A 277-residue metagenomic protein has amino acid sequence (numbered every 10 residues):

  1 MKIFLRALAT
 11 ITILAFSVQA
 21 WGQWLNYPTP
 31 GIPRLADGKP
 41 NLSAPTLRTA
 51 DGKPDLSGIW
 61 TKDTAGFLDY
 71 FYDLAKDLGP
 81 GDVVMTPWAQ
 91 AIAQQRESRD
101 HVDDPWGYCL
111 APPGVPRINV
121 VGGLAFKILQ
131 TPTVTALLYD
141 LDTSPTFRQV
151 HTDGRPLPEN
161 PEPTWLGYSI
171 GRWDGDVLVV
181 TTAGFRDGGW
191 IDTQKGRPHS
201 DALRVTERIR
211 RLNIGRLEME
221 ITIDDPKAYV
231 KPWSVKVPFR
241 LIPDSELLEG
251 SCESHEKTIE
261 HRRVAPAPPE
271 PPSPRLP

Functional and structural regions predicted by a protein language model:
I3-T10: Sec-dependent signal peptide recognition, specifically the positively charged N-region followed immediately by
L5, F16-P277: PEST-like low-complexity, intrinsically disordered acidic/proline/serine-rich tracts that flank trafficking/processing
